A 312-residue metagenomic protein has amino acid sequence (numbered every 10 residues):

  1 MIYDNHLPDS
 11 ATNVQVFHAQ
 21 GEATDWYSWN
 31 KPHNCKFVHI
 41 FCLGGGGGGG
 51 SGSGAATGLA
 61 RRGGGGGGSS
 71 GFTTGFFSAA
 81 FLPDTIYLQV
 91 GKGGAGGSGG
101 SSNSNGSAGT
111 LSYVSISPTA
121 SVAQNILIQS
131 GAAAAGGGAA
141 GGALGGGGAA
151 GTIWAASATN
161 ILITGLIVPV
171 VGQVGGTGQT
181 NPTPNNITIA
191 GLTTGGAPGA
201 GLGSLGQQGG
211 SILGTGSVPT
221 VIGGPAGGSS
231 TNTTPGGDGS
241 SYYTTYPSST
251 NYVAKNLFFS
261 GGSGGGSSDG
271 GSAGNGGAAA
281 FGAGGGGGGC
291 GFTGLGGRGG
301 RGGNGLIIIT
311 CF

Functional and structural regions predicted by a protein language model:
M1, H39-F41, F259, A279-G284: Short hydrophobic/aromatic-rich beta-strand motifs
M1, N5, G138-A139, T194 (+2 more regions): Viral virion structural and adsorption modules
M1-N34, H39, S78, N160-L166 (+4 more regions): Enriched but not universal
V16, Q20-P32, C42-S117, A140-A155 (+3 more regions): Glycine-rich strand-loop-strand elements at beta-sheet edges
Y87, I126-Q129, A279-A280: Structural motif
T119-Q129, G142-A273: Acidic, glycine-rich loop-and-strand cores that form catalytic or ligand-binding grooves in diverse globular domains
Q129-G137: A short, sequence-level motif marking secondary-structure junctions
